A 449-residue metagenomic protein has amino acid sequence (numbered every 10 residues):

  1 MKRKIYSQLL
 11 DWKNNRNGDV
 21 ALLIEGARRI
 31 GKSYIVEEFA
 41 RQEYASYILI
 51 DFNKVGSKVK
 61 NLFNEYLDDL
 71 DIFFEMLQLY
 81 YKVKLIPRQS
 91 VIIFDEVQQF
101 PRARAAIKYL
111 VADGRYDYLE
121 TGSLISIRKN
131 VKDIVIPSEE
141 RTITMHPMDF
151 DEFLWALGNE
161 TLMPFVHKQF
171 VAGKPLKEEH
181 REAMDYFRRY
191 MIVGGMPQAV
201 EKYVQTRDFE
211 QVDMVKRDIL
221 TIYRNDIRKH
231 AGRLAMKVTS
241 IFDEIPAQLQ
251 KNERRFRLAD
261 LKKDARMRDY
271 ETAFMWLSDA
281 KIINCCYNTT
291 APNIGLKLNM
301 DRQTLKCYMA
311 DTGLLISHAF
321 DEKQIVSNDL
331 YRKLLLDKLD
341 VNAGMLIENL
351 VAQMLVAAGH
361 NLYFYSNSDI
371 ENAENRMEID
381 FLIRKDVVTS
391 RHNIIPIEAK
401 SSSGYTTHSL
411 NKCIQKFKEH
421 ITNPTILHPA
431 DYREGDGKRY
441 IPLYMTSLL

Functional and structural regions predicted by a protein language model:
M1-R16: Pre-Walker A adenine-sensing motif
K13-V20, R29, E38, Q42-A45 (+2 more regions): A cross-kingdom feature that marks ATP-driven nucleic-acid transaction machinery
I24: Hydrophobic anchor at the beta1->P-loop junction of P-loop NTPases
K32: Conserved lysine of the Walker
K54-R88: Short glycine-rich substrate-engagement loop in P-loop NTPases that contacts/grips substrate
I93, D117-S123, T144, F153: Structural recognition of the conserved hydrophobic beta-strand(s) that form the central parallel beta-sheet of P-loop
Y109, S126-T142, L154-N159: Short regulatory helix/loop adjacent to the ATP-binding pocket of P-loop NTPases
G158-I347, Q353, N361, N367: Interdomain hinge/linker elements that couple catalytic modules in large macromolecular machines
